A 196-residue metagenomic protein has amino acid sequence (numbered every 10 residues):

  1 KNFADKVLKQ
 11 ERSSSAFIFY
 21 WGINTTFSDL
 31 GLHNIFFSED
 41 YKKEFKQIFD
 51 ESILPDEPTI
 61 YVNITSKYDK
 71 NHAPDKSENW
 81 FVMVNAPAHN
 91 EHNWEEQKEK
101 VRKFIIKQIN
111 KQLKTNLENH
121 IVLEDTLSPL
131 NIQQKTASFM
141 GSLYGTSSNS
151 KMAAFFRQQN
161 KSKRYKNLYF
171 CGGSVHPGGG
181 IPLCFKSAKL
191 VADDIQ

Functional and structural regions predicted by a protein language model:
K1, V7-Q10, A16-F27, S77 (+2 more regions): C-terminal structured subdomain/cap of oxidoreductase catalytic cores
K1-A73: Mid-domain catalytic core of redox enzymes that form a hydrophobic substrate pocket/lid adjacent to a catalytic redox
D40, K67, P87, T126-S128: Residues that form or immediately flank small-molecule/cofactor binding pockets and catalytic motifs
P55-Y61, T115-P177: A glycine-rich dinucleotide-binding beta-alpha-beta segment and adjacent secondary-structure elements that constitute
N71-A73, H92-N93, G180: Extended hydrophobic-aromatic, low-complexity segments
N85-H92: Amphipathic alpha-helix from the class-I
N110, K114: C-terminal substrate/ligand-recognition segments
